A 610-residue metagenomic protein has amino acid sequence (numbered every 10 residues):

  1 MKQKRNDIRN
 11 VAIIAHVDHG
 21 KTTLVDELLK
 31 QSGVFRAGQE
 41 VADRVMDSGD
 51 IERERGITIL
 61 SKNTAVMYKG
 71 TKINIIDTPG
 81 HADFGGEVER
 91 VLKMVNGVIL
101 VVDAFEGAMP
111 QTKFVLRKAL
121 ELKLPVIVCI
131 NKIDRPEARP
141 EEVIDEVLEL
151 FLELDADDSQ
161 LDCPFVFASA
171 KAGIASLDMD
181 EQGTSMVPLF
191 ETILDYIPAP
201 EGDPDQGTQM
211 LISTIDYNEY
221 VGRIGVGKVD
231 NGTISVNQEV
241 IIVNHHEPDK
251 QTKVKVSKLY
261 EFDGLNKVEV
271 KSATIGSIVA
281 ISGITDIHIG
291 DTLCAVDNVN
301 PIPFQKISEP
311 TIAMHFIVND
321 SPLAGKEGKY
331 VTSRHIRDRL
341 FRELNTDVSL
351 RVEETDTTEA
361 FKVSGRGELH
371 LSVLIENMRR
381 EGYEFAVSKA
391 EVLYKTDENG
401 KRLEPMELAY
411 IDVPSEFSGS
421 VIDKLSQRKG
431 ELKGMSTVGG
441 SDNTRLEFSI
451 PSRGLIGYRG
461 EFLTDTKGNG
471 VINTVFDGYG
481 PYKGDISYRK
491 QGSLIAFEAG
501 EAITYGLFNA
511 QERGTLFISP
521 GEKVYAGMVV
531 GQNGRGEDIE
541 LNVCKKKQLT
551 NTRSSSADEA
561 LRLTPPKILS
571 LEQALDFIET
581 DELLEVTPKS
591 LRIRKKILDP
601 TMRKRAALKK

Functional and structural regions predicted by a protein language model:
M1-E106, E146, I215-N218: P-loop NTPase switch module centered on the Walker A-proximal segment
E40-R44, L154-V166, P200-L211, V240 (+10 more regions): Interdomain boundary/hinge elements
P125, R135-L194: Canonical P-loop GTPase G-domain recognition
S169, T355-H370: Short glycine/threonine-rich beta-strand-turn micro-motifs
Q209-M314, A324-K326, Q491, G500-T550 (+2 more regions): Conserved nucleotide-binding/hydrolysis modules and their immediate coupling elements across P-loop/ASCE NTPase motors
N231-T233, T285-D286, G365-L371, P414-S418 (+1 more regions): Helix N-cap motif at beta-to-alpha junctions
F262, K267-V270, L403, I450 (+3 more regions): Long insertion/accessory domains within large nucleic-acid-processing enzymes
S321-L344, A560, T564: A short, contiguous, amphipathic alpha-helix enriched in charged residues
